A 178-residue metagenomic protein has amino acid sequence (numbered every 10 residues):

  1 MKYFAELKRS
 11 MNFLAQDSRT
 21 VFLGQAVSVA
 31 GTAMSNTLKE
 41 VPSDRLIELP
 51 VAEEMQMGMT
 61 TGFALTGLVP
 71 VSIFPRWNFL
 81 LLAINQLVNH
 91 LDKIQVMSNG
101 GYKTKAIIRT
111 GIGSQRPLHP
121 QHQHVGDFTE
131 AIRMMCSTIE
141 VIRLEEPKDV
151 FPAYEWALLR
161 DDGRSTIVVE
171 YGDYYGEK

Functional and structural regions predicted by a protein language model:
M1-K178: Thiamine diphosphate
